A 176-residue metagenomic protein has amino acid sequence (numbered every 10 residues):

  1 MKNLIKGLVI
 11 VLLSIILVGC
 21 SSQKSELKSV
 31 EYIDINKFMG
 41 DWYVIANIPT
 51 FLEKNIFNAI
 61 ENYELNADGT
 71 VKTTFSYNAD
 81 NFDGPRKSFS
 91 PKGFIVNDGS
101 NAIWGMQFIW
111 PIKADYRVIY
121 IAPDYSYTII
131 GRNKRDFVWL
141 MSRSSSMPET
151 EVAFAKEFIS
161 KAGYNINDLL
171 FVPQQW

Functional and structural regions predicted by a protein language model:
M1-L8: Bacterial N-terminal signal peptides that target proteins for export
L8-I16: Bacterial N-terminal signal peptides
G19-W176: A beta-rich soluble binding module of mature secreted/lumenal proteins
